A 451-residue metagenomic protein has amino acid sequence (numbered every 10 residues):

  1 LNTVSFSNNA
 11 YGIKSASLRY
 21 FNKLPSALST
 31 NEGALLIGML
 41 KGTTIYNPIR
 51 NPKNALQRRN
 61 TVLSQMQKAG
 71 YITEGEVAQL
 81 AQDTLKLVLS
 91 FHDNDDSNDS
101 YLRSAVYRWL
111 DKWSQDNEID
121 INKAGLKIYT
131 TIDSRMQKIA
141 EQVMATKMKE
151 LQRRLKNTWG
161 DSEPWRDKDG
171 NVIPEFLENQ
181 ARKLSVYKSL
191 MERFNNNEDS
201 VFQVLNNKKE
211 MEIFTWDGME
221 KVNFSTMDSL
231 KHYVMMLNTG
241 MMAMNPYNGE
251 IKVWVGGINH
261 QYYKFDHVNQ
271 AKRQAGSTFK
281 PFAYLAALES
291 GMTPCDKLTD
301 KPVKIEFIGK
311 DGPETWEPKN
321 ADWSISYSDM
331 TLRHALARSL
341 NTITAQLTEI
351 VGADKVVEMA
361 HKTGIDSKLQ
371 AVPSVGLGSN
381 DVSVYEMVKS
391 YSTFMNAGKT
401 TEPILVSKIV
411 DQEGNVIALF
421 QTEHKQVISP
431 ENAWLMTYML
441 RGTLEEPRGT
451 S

Functional and structural regions predicted by a protein language model:
L1, N8-I13, K23-G33, Y101 (+16 more regions): Extracytoplasmic
L1-R193, L347, H361-K362, D366 (+2 more regions): Non-catalytic, structured segments within soluble enzyme domains
N2-N9, S26, T30-G42, R108-K112 (+9 more regions): Glycine-rich, acidic and aromatic/proline-enriched surface loops and short helix-turn segments that act as binding
S17-Y20, G42-P48, I121-L126, K264-N269 (+5 more regions): Flexible glycine/proline-enriched surface loops and loop-helix/loop-strand junctions
S26, S90-D99, M292-V356, T400 (+2 more regions): Conserved catalytic neighborhood of penicillin-recognizing serine enzymes
T61, M66, A140, N248-G249 (+5 more regions): Active-site SXXK
T130-E150, A181-N245, E250, W254-V255 (+4 more regions): A penicillin-recognizing enzyme superfamily signal
G312-N320, V351-K389, G398, E402-P403: Mid-domain, small-residue-enriched loop/turn segments at the edges of structured enzyme/sensor domains
